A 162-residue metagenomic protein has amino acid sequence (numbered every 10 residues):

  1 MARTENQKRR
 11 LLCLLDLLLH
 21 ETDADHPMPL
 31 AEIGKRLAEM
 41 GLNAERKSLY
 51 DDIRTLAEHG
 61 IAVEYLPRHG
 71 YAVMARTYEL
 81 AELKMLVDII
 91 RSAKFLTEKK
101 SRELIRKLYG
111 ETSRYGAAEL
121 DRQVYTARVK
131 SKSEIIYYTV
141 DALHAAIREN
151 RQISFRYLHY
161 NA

Functional and structural regions predicted by a protein language model:
M1-I89: Short, basic/aromatic recognition patches that contact phosphate-bearing ligands
T77-Y160: Bulky hydrophobic/aromatic content
